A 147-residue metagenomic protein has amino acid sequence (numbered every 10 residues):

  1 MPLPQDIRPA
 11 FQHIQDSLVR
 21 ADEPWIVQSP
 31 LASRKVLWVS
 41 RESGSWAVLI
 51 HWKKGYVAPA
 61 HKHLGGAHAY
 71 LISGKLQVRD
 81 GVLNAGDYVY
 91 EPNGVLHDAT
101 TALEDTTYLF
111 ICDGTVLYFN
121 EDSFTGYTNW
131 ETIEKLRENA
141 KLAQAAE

Functional and structural regions predicted by a protein language model:
M1-G44, F124-E147: A short, N-terminal "cap"/entry segment at the start of jelly-roll beta-barrel domains of the cupin/DSBH fold
S29-K62, P92-L96: Conserved short histidine dyad/triad with adjacent acidic residue
S33, A67, E104: Residues that flank catalytic or metal-binding motifs in active/ligand-binding sites
L49-W52, L71-G74, A99, L109-F110: Short, well-ordered beta-strand segments in beta-rich or mixed alpha/beta enzyme and ligand-binding folds
K54, H63-V78: Glycine- and acidic-residue-biased ligand/ion/polar-headgroup-sensing regions
Q77-T101: Short acidic-glycine-tyrosine-enriched beta hairpin
N93-D122: Ligand-binding loop in jelly-roll beta-barrel domains
